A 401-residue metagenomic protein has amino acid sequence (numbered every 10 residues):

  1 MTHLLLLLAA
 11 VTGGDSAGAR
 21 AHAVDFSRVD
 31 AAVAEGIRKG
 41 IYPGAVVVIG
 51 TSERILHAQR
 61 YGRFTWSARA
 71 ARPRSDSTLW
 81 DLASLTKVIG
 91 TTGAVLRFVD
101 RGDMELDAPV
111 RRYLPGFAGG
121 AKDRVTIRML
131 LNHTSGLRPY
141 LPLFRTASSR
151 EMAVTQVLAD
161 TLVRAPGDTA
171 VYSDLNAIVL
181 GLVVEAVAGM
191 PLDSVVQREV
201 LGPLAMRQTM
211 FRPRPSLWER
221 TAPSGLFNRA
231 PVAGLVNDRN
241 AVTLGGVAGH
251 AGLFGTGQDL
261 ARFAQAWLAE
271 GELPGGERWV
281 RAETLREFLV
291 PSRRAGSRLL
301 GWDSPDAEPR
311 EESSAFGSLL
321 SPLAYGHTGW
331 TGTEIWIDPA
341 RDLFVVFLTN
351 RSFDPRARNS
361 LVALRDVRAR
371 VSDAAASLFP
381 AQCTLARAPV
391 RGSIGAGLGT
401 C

Functional and structural regions predicted by a protein language model:
M1-L7: Sec-dependent signal peptide recognition, specifically the positively charged N-region followed immediately by
H22-W80, D103-E105, M152-T155, D238 (+1 more regions): Short, conserved catalytic-motif segment at the N-terminal edge
R38-V48, A68-M129, R164-N176, A248-A251: Short active-site loop at a secondary-structure junction that contains or immediately precedes the catalytic residue(s)
P43-A45, P191, T331-E334: Short loop/turn microsegments at loop-to-beta-strand junctions
V46-V48, D81, M129-L131, M210 (+2 more regions): Structural recognition of the beta-strand scaffold that forms the well-ordered cores of secreted hydrolase catalytic
T65, G120-Y325: Short, surface-exposed loop or secondary-structure junction motifs that flank catalytic or metal-binding residues
A269, E283-G296, A307-S314, P355-C401: Short, gly/Ser/Thr-rich active-site loops of penicillin-recognizing serine hydrolases
A324-Y325, T331-F344: Short, surface-exposed beta-strand/loop micro-motifs that present aromatic residues
